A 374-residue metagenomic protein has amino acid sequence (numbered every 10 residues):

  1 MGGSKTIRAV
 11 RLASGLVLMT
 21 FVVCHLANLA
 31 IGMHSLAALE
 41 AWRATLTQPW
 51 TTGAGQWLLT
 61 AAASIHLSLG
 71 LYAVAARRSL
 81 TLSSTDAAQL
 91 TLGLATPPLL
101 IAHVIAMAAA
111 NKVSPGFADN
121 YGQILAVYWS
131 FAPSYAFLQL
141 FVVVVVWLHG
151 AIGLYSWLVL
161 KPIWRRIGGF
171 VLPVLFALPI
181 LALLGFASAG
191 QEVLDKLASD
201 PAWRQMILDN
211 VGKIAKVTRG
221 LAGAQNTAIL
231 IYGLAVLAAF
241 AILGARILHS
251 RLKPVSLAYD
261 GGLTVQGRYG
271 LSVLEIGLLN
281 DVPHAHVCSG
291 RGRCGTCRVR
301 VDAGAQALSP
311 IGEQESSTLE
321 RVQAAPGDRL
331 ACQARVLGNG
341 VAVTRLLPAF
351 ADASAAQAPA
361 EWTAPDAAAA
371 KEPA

Functional and structural regions predicted by a protein language model:
M1-K253: Membrane-embedded alpha-helical bundles that constitute the cytochrome b-like, heme-associated redox core of multi-pass
P254-I276: Membrane-cytosol interface motif
R268-V273, Q314-S316, A334-L337: A short, sequence-level motif marking secondary-structure junctions
V273-A285, Q314-V322: Short, intrinsically disordered, charge-biased short linear motifs at domain edges
P283-Q306, V322-L337: Local cysteine-cluster metal-coordination motifs and their immediate loop/turn environment, predominantly Fe-S cluster
Q306-Q314: Flexible C-terminal active-site loop/helix
L319-A374: Fe-S ferredoxin-like electron-transfer domains and their immediately adjacent linker/connector regions across
